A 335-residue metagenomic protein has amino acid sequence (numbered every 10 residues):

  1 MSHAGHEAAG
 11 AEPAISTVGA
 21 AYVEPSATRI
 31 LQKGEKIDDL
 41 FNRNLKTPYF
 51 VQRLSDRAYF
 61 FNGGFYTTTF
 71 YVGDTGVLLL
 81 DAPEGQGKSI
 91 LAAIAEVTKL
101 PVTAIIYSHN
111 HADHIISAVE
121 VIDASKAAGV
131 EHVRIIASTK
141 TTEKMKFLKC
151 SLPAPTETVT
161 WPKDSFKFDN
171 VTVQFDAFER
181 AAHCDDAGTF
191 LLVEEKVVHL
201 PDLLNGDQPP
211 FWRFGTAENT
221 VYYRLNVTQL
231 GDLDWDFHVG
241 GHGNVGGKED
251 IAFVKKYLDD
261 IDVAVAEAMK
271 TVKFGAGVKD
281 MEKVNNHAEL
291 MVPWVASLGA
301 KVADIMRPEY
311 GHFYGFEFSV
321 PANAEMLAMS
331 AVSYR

Functional and structural regions predicted by a protein language model:
M1-T75: Zn-dependent metallo-beta-lactamase
H3-Y22, V278-R335: C-terminal regulatory/interaction regions
T47-I94, G188-D202: Conserved beta-strand hairpin/beta-sheet module of binuclear metal-dependent hydrolase folds, prominently
L80-A82, T103-H111, A118, I136-T139 (+3 more regions): Active-site neighborhood of phospho(di)ester-bond hydrolases with catalytic His/Asp-centered motifs
G87, N110-S117, T142-M145, H183-D185 (+2 more regions): Active-site environment of divalent metal-dependent phosphoester hydrolases
A92-K167: Active-site HxH/HxHxD metal-binding segment of metal-dependent hydrolases
I136-A187, V193-E194, R224-Q229, D234: Metallo-beta-lactamase
V221-H287: Divalent-metal (often Zn2+) His-rich catalytic cores of metallo-beta-lactamase-fold enzymes
